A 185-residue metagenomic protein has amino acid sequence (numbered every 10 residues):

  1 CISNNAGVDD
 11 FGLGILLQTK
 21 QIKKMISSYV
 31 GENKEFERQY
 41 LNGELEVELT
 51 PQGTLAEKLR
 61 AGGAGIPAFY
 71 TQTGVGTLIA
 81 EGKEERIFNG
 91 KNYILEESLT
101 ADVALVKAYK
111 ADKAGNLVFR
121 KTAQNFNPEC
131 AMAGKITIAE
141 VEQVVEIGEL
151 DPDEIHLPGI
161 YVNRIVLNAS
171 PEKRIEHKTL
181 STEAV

Functional and structural regions predicted by a protein language model:
C1-V185: Conserved alpha/beta enzyme-core scaffold
